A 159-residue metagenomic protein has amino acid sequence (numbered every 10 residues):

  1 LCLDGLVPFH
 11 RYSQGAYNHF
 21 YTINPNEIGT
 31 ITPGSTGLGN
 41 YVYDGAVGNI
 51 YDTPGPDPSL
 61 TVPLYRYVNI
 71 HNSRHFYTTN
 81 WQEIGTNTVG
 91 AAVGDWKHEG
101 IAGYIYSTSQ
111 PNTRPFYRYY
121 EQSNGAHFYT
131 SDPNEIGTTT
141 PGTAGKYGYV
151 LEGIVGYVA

Functional and structural regions predicted by a protein language model:
L1-A159: Extracellular glycan-binding segments that recognize GlcNAc-based cell-wall polysaccharides
